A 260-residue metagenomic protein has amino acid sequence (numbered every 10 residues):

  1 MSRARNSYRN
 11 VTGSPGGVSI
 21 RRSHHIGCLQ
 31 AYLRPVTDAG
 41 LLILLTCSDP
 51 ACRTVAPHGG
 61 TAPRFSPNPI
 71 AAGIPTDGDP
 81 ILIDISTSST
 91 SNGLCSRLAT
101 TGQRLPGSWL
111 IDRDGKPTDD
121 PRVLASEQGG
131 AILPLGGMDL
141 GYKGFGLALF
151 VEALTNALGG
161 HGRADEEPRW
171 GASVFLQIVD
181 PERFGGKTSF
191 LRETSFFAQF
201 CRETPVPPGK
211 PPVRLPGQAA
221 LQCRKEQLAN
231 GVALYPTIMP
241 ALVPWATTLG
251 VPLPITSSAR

Functional and structural regions predicted by a protein language model:
M1-I81, T87: A glycine-rich, acidic short-motif signal
G16-R21, P134-G136, L176-E182: Short glycine-rich or small-residue beta-strand-to-loop segments that form or flank ligand, phosphate, metal/Fe-S
G27, A31, P67, G130 (+4 more regions): Conserved active-site and cofactor/substrate-binding residues in soluble primary-metabolism enzymes
L42-T54, A153-W170: Glycine-rich phosphate/pyrophosphate-binding loops and their adjacent beta-strand/loop elements at enzyme active sites
T54-S126: Phosphate/diphosphate-binding glycine-rich loops and adjacent basic-rich segments that engage nucleotide
Q103-R163: Secondary-shell segments that build the walls of catalytic and ion/ligand-binding clefts
A153, A164-R260: Catalytic-core signal marking the mid-to-C-terminal active-site face
